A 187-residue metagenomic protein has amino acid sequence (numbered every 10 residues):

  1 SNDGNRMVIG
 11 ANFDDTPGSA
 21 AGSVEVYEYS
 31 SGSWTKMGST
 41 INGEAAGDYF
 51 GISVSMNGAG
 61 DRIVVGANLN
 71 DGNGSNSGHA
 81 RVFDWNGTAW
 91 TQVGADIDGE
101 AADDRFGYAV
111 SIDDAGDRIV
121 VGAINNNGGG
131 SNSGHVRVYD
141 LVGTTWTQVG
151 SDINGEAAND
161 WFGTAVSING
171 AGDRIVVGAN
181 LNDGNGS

Functional and structural regions predicted by a protein language model:
S1-S187: Conserved beta-strand/short-helix segments that make up beta-rich extracellular adhesion/recognition modules
